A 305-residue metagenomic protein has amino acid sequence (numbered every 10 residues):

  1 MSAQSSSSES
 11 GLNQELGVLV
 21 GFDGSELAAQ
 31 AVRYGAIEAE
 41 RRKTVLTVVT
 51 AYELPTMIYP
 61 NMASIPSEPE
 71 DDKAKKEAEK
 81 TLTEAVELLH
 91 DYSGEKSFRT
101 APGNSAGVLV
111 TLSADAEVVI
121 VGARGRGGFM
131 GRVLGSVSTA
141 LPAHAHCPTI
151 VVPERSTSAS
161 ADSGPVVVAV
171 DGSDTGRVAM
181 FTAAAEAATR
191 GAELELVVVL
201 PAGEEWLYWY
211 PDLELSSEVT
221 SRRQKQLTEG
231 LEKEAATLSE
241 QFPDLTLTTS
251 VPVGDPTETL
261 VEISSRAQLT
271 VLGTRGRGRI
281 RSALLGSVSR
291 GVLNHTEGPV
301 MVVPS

Functional and structural regions predicted by a protein language model:
M1-Q14, L27, T56, P69-D72 (+3 more regions): Structural beta-alpha unit
S2-P66, G164-S217, S239-Q241, T246-S250: Small/aliphatic-rich secondary-structure junction motif
P66-K80, L215-E229: A short acidic, glycine-rich active-site loop that binds or catalyzes chemistry on phosphate/adenosine moieties
V118, L196, Q224-L231, A267-G276: Conserved N-terminal glycine/acidic-rich loop preference
V121-A140, S163, L269-H295: Glycine-rich, Arg-bearing micro-motifs that act as flexible, cationic patches
G122-A123, T149-E154, V300-P304: Short beta-strand elements of ligand-binding domains
S138-T157: Short, structured interface segments
